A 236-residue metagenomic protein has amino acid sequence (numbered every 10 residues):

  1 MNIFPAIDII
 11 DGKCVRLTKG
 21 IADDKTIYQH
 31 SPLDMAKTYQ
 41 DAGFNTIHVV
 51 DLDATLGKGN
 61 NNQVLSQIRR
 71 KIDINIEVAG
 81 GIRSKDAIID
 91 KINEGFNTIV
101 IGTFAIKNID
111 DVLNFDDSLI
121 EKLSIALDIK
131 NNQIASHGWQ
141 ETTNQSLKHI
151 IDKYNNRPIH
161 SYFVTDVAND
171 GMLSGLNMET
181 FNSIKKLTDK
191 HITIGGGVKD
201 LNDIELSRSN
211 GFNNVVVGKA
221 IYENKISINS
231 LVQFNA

Functional and structural regions predicted by a protein language model:
N2-A6, T46, D73-E77, N97-V100 (+5 more regions): Structural preference for beta-strand elements that scaffold enzyme active sites
G12, T18-D23, I89, F96-D170: Conserved anion-binding
C14-G59: N-terminal beta-alpha supersecondary unit
Y28-Q40, S84-I89, T142-K153: Short, acidic/polar
D41, H48-E94, M178-N182: N-terminal active-site wall of soluble small-molecule enzyme domains
V64-Q67, L147-T193: Active-site/ligand-binding-proximal alpha/beta "capping" segment
I76-T98, E179-N214: Catalytic cores of alpha/beta
N93-D111, A168, G196-D203, N210-S230: Glycine-rich phosphate-binding active-site loops on the catalytic face of alpha/beta enzymes
